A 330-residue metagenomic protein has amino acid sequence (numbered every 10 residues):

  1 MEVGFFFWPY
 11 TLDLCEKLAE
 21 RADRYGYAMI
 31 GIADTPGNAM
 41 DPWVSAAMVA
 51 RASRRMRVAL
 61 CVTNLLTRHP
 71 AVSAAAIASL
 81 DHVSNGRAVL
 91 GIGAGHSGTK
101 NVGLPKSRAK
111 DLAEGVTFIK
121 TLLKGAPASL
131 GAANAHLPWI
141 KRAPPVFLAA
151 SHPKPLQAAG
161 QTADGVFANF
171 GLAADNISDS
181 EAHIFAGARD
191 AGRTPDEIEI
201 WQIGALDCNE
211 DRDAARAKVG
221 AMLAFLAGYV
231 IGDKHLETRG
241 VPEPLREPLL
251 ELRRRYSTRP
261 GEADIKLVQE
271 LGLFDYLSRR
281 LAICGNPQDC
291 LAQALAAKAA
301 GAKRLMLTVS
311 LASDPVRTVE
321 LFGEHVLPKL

Functional and structural regions predicted by a protein language model:
M1-D13, T63-A71, I140-S151, L206-N209 (+1 more regions): Active-site mouth loops of central-metabolism enzymes
M1-L60, P144: N-terminal beta1-alpha1-beta2 module of alpha/beta enzyme domains
V3-F7, I30-I32, R57-C61, A88-I92 (+4 more regions): Hydrophobic faces of well-ordered beta-strands that scaffold small-molecule active sites in alpha/beta enzyme cores
Y10-A22, S73-A76, A149-A158, K218-V219 (+1 more regions): Short, acidic/polar
G26, V49, L80, L90 (+6 more regions): Conserved, mostly hydrophobic/aromatic
M29-A52, N64, H96-K100, F170-A174 (+1 more regions): Glycine-rich, proline-tolerant flexible connector loops at the mouths of alpha/beta enzymes
W43-T63, T67, G115-F118, L122 (+2 more regions): Alpha-helix-loop-beta-strand connector modules within alpha/beta enzyme cores
P105-L137, I177-A299: An alpha-helical appendage that flanks or caps ligand/catalytic pockets
